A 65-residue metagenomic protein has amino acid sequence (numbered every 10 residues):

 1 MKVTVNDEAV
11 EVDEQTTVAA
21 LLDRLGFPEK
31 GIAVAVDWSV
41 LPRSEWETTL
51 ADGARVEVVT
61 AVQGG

Functional and structural regions predicted by a protein language model:
M1-G64: Ubiquitin-like/PB1-type beta-grasp interaction modules and other compact soluble beta-rich domains
